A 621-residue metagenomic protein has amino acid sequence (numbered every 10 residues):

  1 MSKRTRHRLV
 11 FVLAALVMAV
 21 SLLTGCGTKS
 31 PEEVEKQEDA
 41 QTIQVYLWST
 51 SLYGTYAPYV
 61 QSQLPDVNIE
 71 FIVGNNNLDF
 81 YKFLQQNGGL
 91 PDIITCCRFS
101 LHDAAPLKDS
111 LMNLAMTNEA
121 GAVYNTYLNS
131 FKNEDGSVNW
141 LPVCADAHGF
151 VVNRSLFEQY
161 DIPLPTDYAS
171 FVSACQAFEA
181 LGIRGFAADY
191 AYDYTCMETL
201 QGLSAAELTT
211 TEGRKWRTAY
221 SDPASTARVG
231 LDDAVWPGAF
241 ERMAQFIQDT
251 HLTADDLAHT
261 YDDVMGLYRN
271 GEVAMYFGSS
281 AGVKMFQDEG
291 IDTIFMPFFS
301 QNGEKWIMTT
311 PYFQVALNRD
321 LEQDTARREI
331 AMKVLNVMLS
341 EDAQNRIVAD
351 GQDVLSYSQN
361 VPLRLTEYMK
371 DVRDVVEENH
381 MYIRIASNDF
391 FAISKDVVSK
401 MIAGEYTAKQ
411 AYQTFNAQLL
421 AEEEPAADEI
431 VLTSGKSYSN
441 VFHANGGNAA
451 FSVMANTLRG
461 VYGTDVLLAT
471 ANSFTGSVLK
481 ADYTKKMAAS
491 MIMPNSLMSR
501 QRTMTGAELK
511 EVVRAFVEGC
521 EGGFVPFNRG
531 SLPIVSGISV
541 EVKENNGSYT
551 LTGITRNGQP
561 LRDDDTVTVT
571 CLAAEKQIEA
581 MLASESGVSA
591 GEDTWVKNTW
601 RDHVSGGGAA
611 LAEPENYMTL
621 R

Functional and structural regions predicted by a protein language model:
R4, V20-L101, L164, Q410 (+1 more regions): Conserved N-terminal structural module of periplasmic/extracytoplasmic solute-binding proteins
S51-L52, E70-F71, N133, A349-V354 (+2 more regions): C-terminal capping/gating helix-and-loop segments adjacent to ligand/active sites or protein-protein/ligand interfaces
S62-T126, S155-T166, L267, A274-M275 (+1 more regions): Extracytoplasmic "Venus flytrap"/periplasmic binding protein-like
C97-H148, P163, V172, E198-T199 (+2 more regions): Hinge/lid segment of periplasmic solute-binding proteins
N139, V172-R228: Extracytoplasmic/periplasmic solute-binding protein
T218-L257: Glycine-centered hinge/linker elements that transmit conformational signals in sensory and ligand-binding systems
Q287-D350: Extracytoplasmic/periplasmic substrate-recognition and gating elements
A427-R621: Catalytic centers of hydrolytic enzymes
